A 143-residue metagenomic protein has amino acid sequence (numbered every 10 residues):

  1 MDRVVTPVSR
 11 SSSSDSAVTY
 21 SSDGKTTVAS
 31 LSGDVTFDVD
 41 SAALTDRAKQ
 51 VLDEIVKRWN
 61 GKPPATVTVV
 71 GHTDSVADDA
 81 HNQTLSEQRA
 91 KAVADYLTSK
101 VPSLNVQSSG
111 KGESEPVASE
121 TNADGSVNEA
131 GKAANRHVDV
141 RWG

Functional and structural regions predicted by a protein language model:
M1, E54-K57, G61-P64, A80-T84 (+1 more regions): Compositionally biased, non-globular sequence tracts
M1-T26, A43: N-terminal targeting leaders that direct proteins to extracytoplasmic destinations
S13-D15, D23-T26, S30-S32, K62-P64 (+3 more regions): Extracytoplasmic
S13-D15, E54, S126: Alpha-helical scaffolding within the catalytic cores of extracellular/periplasmic polymer-degrading hydrolases
T19, T27-T36, T66-V70, Q107-S109 (+1 more regions): Soluble periplasmic/extracytoplasmic beta-strand elements of cell-envelope proteins
F37-V70, V140-G143: Periplasmic peptidoglycan-binding/anchoring modules of Gram-negative envelope and division proteins
H72-G143: Periplasmic OmpA-like peptidoglycan-binding domain that tethers envelope proteins to the cell wall
